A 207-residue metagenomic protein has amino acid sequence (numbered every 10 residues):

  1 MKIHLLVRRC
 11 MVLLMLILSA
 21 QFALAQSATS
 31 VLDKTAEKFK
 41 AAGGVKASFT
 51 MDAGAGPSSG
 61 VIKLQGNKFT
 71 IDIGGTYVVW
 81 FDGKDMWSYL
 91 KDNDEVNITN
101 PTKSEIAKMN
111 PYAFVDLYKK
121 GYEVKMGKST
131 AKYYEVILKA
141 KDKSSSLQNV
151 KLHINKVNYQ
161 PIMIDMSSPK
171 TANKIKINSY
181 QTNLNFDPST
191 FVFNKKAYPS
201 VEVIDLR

Functional and structural regions predicted by a protein language model:
K2-M11: Bacterial N-terminal signal peptides that target proteins for export
I3, Q21-P57, K63-K68, K196-R207: N-terminal leader/targeting segments and the immediate start of mature chains
C10-Q21: Bacterial N-terminal signal peptides
S19-F22, K68, D85, A131-E135: A generic structural signal for beta-strand entry/edge sites
A42-G44, G66, G74, F81 (+4 more regions): Extracytoplasmic
S59-M109, S168-K174: An acidic-aromatic
P101-K132: Flexible, surface-exposed loop/linker segments and immediately adjacent secondary-structure boundaries
Y122, G127-P199, D205: Gly/Pro-enriched, hydrophobic low-complexity segments that function as extracytoplasmic propeptides/linkers
